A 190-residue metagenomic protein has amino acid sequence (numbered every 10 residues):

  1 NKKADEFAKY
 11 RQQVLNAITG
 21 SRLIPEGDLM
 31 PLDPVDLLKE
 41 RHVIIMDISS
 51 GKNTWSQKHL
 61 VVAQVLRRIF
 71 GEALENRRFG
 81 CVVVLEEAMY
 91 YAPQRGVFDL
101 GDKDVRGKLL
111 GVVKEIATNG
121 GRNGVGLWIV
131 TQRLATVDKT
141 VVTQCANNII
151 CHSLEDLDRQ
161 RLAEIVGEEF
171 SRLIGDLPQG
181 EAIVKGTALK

Functional and structural regions predicted by a protein language model:
N1-E115, R122, A182-A188: P-loop NTPase motor domains
K108-L189: Conserved ATP-driven motor cores of ASCE-family P-loop NTPases powering translocation/secretion/packaging/pilus
